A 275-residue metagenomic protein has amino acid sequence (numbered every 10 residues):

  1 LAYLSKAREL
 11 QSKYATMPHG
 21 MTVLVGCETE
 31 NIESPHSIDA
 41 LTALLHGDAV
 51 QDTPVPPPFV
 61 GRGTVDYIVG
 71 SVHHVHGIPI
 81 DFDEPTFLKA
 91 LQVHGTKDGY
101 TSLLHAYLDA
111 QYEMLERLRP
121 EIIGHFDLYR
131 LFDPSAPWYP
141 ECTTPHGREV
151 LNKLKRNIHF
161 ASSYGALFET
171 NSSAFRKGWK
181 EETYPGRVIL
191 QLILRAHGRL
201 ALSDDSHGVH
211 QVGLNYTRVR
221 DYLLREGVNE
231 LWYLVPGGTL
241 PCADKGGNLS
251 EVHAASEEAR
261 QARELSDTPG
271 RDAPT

Functional and structural regions predicted by a protein language model:
L1-T86, V93-H105, Q211: A metal-dependent hydrolase metal-coordination microenvironment
Y3-L10, A40-L44, V55-P56, A110 (+5 more regions): A general structural detector for well-ordered alpha-helical segments in enzyme core domains, enriched
E9-M17, E116, S163, R195 (+1 more regions): Secondary-structure boundary motif
P18-V23, T64, R119, G198 (+1 more regions): A short helix-to-beta-strand connector/capping loop
V25, I122, L200-L202: Residue-level marker for buried hydrophobic side chains located in beta-strands that build the well-ordered beta-sheet
T29, V72-H73, F126, D204-S206: Active-site metal-binding loops of divalent metal-dependent hydrolases
G63, Y67-G178: Divalent metal-binding pocket/active-site signature
R130-L131, W138-T275: Charged catalytic cores and adjacent phosphate/nucleic-acid-binding surfaces used for phosphate/nucleic-acid chemistry
